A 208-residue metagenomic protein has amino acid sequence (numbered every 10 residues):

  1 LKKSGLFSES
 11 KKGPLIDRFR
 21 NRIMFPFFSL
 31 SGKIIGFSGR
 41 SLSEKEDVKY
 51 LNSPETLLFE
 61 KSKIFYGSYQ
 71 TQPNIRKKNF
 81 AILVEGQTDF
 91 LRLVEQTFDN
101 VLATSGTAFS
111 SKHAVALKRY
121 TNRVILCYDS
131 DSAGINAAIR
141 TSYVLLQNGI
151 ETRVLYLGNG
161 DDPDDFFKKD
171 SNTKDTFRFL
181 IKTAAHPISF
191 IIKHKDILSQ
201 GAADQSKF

Functional and structural regions predicted by a protein language model:
L1-Y120, V124, A137-A138: Phosphate-handling DNA/RNA-contact segment within nucleic-acid enzymes
R40-S41, Y120-C127, V144, N148 (+2 more regions): Conserved, well-folded catalytic cores of nucleic-acid-processing and energy-transducing macromolecular machines
L57-K61, A103, T107, C127-D131 (+4 more regions): Hydrophobic alpha-helical scaffolding
G86, D129, L157: Cofactor-binding loop segments of dinucleotide-utilizing enzymes, especially the Rossmann-like FAD- and NAD(P)+-binding
T97-V101, T141-V144, K169-T173: Short secondary-structure boundary/capping segments
A114-L117, L145, I181-H186: Flexible glycine/proline-rich, aromatic-decorated loop/lid segments
S132-L146, T152, Y156: Phosphate/diphosphate-binding loops
E151-F208: C-terminal or mid-to-C-terminal helical accessory/interaction module adjacent to the motor/catalytic core
